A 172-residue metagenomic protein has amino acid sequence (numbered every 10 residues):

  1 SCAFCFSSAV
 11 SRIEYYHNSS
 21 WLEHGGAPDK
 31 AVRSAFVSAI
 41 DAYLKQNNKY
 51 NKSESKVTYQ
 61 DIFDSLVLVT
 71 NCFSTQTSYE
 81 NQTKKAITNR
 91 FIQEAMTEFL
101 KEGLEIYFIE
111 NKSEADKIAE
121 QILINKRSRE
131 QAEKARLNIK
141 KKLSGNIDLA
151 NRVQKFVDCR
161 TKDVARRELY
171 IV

Functional and structural regions predicted by a protein language model:
S1-V172: GHKL-family ATPase ATP-binding module
